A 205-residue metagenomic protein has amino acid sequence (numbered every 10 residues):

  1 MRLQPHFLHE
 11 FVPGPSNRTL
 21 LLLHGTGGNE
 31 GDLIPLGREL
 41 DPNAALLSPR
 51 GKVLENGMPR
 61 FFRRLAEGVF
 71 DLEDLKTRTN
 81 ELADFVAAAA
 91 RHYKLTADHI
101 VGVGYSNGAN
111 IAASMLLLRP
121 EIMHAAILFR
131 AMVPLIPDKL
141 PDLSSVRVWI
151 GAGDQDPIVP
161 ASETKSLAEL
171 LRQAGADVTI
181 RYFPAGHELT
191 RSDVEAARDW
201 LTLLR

Functional and structural regions predicted by a protein language model:
M1-L95: Serine-hydrolase catalytic machinery in alpha/beta-hydrolase-like enzymes
H24-T26, V103-Y105, A109, G153: Conserved alpha/beta-hydrolase "nucleophile elbow" surrounding the catalytic nucleophile
P35-L36, P160-E169: Short alpha-helix in the alpha/beta-hydrolase fold that links the catalytic acid
R50, F129-R130, G151, F183: Alpha/beta-hydrolase-fold catalytic nucleophile elbow
D98-S144: Primarily recognizes the serine-hydrolase "nucleophile elbow" in alpha/beta-hydrolase and SGNH/GDSL folds
L143-V148, A174: Short, proline-enriched alpha-helix->beta-strand connector loops that line the catalytic pocket of alpha/beta-hydrolase
W149-A152, D156: Short beta-strand/loop motif that positions the catalytic acidic residue of the alpha/beta-hydrolase fold
K165-R205: C-terminal catalytic histidine-bearing segment of alpha/beta-hydrolase fold enzymes
